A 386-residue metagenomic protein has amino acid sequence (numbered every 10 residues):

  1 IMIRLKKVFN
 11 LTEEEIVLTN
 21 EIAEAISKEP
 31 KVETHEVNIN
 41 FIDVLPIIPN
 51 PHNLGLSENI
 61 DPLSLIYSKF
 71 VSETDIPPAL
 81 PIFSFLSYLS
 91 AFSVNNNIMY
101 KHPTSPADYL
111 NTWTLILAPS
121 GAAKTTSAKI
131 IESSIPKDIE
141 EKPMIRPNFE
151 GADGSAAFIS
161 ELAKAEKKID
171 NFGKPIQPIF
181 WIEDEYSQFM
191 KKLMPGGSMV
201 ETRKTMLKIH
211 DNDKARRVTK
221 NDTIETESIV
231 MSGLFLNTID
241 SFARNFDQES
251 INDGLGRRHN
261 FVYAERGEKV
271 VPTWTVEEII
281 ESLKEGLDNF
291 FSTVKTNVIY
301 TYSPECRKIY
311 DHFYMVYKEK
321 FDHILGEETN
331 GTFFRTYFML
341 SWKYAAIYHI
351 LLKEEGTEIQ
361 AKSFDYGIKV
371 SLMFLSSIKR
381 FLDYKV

Functional and structural regions predicted by a protein language model:
I3-V386: Phosphate-handling catalytic cores of nucleic-acid transaction enzymes
